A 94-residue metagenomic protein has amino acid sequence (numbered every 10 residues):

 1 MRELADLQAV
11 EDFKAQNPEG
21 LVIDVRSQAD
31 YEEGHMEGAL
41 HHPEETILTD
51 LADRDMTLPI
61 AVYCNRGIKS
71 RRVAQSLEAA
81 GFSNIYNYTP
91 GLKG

Functional and structural regions predicted by a protein language model:
M1-E33: Flexible, polar/low-complexity N-terminal or interdomain linker segments that lie immediately upstream of folded
P18-V22, E37-G38, L58-I60: Short active-site oxyanion
D24, A39, L77: Terminal peptide-recognition signature
Y31-E37, L51-R54: Short loop/helix-cap segments at secondary-structure boundaries that form the rim of catalytic
M36-G38, G81-F82: Short helix-loop-beta junction
H42-P43: Short acidic-hydrophobic, aromatic-tinged amphipathic segments that line or gate anion-handling sites
L48, A52-G94: Catalytic cysteine-centered active loop of the rhodanese-like fold, especially the PTP/DSP P-loop
